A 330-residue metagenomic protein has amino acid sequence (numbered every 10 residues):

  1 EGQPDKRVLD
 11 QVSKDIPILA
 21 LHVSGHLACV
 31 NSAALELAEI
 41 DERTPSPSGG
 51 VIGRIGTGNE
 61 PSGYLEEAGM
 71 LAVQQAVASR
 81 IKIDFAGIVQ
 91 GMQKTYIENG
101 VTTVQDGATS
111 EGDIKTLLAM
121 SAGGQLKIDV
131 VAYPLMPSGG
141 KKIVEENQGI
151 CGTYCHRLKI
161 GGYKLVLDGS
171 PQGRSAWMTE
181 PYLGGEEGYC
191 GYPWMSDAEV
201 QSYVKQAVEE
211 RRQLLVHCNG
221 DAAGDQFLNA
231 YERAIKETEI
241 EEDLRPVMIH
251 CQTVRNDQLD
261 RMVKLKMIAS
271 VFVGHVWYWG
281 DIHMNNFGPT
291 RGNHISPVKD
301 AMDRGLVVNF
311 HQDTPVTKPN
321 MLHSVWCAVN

Functional and structural regions predicted by a protein language model:
G2-A132, Y154-V208: Catalytic pocket of metal/acid-base enzymes, prominently hydrolases
L21, D106-G107, V131-L135, G161-D168 (+4 more regions): Generic beta-strand/beta-sheet core signal
S24-H26, A34, G69, S110-E111 (+5 more regions): Active-site-proximal loop/turn and secondary-structure-junction residues that shape catalytic pockets, frequently
K115-A119, K142-G149, G224-T238: Distinct, well-ordered alpha-helical segments
A122-K127, G152-T153, A234-E242: Short helix-capping segments at alpha-helix termini
D129-P134, S138-I143: Active-site-proximal beta-alpha core segment in soluble small-molecule metabolic enzymes
K205-L215, A222-P246, C251, N256-N330: His/Asp/Glu-enriched, well-ordered alpha-helical/loop segment that forms or immediately abuts the divalent-metal
